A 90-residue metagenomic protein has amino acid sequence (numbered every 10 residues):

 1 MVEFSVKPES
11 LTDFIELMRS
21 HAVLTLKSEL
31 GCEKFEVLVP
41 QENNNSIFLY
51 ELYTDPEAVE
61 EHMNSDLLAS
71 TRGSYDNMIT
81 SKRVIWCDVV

Functional and structural regions predicted by a protein language model:
M1, F14, A22-V23, E51 (+1 more regions): A generic structural signal for ordered secondary structure
M1-S5, K34-M63: Short, well-ordered beta-strand segments in beta-rich or mixed alpha/beta enzyme and ligand-binding folds
V6, R19, L49, T80 (+1 more regions): Localized chelating/binding microdomains that coordinate divalent metal ions or stabilize phosphate-bearing
S10-E33, L67-S70: Short amphipathic alpha-helical segments
T25-L30, V59-M63, R72-N77, W86: Glycine-rich loops and low-complexity Gly/Arg-rich segments that provide flexible linkers or classic glycine-based
E36-N45, S70-V90: Glycine-rich beta-strand-turn "strand-cap" elements at beta-sheet edges
